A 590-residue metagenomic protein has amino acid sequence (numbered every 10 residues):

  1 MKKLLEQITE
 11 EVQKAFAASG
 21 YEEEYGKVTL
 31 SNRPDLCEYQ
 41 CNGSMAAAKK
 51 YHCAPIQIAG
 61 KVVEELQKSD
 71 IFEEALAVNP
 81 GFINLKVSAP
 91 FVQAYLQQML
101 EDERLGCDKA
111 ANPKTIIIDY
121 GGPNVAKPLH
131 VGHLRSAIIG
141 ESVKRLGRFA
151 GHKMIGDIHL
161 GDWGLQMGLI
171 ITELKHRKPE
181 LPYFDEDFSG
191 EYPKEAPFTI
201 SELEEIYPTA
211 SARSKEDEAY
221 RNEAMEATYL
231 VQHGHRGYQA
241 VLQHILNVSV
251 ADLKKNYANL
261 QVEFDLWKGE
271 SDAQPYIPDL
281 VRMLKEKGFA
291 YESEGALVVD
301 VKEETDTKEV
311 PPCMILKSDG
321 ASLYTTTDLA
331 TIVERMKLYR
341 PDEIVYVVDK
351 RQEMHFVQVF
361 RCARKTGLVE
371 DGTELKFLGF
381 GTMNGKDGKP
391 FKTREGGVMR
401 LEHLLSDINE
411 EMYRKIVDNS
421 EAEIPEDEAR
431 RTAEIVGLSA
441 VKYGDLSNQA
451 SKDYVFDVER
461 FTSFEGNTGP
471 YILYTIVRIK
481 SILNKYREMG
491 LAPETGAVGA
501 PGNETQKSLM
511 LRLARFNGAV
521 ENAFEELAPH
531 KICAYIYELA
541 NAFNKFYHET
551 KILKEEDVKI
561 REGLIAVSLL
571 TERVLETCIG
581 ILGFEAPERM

Functional and structural regions predicted by a protein language model:
M1-Q93, A110-M590: Non-catalytic interaction-recognition regions
L66, L96-C107: Histidine-rich, glycine-flanked metal-binding segment
